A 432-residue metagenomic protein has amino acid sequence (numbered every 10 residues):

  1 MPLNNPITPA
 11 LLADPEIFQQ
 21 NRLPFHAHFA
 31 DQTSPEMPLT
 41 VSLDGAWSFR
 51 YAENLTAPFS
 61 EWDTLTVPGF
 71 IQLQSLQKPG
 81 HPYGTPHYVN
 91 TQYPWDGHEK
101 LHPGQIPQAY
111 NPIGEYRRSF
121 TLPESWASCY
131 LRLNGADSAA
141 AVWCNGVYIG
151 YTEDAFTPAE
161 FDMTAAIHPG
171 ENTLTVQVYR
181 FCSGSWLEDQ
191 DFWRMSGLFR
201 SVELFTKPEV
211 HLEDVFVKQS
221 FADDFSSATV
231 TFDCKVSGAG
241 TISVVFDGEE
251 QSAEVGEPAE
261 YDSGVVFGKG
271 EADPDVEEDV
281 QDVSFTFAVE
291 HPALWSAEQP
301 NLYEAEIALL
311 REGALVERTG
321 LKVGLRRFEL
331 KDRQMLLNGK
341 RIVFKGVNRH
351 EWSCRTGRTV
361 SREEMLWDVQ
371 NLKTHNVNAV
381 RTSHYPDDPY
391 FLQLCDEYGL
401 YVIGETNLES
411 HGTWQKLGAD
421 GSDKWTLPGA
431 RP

Functional and structural regions predicted by a protein language model:
P2-Q19, L23, A30-S34, S48-A52 (+7 more regions): Accessory beta-strand-rich segments of carbohydrate-active enzymes
V142-C144, S227-G270, A305: Beta-strand-rich binding/interaction modules
C144-T173, Q177-D191, G256-W295, P300 (+1 more regions): Beta-strand-rich ligand-recognition modules
G146, V202, Y303, G339 (+1 more regions): Conserved, mostly hydrophobic/aromatic
I149-G150, Q251, I342: Short hydrophobic beta-strand segments in globular cytosolic domains
F156-M163, S185-W186, F328-P432: Active-site mouth of glycoside hydrolases
F199-F216, L325-K340: Low-complexity, Pro/Ser/Thr- and charge-rich linker/hinge segments at domain boundaries
E209-G238: Surface beta-strand/loop "capping" patches
